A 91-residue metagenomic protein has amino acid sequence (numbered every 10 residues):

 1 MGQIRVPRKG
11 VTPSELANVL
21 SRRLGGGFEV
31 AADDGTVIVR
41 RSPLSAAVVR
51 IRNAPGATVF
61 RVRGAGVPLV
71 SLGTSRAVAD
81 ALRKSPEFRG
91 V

Functional and structural regions predicted by a protein language model:
M1-G26: Terminal, regulation- and interaction-focused segments at domain boundaries
M1-Q3, D34-V37, P55-V59: A generic structural signal for beta-strand entry/edge sites
R5-V11, R41, V62-G64: Short beta-strand-to-loop capping motifs
L20-F28, L82-R89: Hydrophobic, Leu/Ile/Phe/Ala-enriched alpha-helical segments that form helix-helix packing faces
R23-I51: Amphipathic, interaction-prone secondary-structure segments
L24-G25, V49, G56-F60, V78-L82: Short, low-complexity, polar/charged sequence segments that are solvent-exposed and flexible
V48-G73: Intrinsically disordered, low-complexity regulatory segments enriched in Ser/Thr/Pro and charged residues
G66-V91: Intrinsically disordered, low-complexity regulatory regions enriched in serine/threonine/proline and acidic residues
